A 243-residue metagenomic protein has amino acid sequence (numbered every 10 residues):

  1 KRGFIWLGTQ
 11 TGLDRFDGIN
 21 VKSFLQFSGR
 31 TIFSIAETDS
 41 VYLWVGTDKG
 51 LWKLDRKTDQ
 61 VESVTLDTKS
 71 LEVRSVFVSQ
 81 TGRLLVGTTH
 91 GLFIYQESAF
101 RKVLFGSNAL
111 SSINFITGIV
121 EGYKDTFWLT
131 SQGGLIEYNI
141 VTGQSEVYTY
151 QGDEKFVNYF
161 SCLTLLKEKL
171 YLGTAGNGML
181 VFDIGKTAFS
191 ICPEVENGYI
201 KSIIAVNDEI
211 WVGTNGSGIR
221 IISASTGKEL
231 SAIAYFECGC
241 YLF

Functional and structural regions predicted by a protein language model:
K1-F243: Carboxylate-rich, polar loop motifs that coordinate divalent cations or form catalytic acidic clusters
